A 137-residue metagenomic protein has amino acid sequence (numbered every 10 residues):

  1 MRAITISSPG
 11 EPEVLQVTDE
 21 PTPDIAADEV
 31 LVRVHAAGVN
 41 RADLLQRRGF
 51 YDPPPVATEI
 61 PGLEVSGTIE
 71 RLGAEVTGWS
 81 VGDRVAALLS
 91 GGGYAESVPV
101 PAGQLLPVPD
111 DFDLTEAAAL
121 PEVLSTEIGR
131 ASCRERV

Functional and structural regions predicted by a protein language model:
M1-R2: Extreme N-terminal starter segment of soluble prokaryotic enzymes
I6, R47, E70-R71, P99-A102: Short beta-strand-to-turn element immediately C-terminal to the catalytic PLP-Schiff-base lysine in fold type I
I6-V14: Extracellular beta-rich ligand/substrate-recognition surface
S8, A74, D110: Short, conserved catalytic or interaction motifs in soluble domains
E13-T18, V65: Short beta-strand or tight-loop elements that sit immediately N-terminal to catalytic metal-binding acidic residues
P21-G38, F50-G92: Glycine-rich beta-strand-centered segment in the early N-terminal region that forms part of a ligand/cofactor-binding
A42-R48: Cytochrome P450 core scaffold surrounding the K-helix E-X-X-R motif and the conserved "meander" helix-loop region
R84-R134: NAD(P)H dinucleotide-binding glycine-rich loop of Rossmann-like/cofactor-binding domains, especially the beta1-alpha1
